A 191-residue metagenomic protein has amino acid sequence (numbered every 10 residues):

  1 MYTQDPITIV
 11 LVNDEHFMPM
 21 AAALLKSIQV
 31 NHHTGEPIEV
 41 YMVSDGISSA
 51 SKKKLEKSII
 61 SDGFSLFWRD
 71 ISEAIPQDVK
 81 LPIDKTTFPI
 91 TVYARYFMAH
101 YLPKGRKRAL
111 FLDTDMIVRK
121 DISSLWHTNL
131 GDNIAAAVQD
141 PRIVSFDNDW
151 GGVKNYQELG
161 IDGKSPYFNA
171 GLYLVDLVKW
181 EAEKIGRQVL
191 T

Functional and structural regions predicted by a protein language model:
M1-T191: Glycosyltransferase catalytic domains, chiefly GT-A lineage
